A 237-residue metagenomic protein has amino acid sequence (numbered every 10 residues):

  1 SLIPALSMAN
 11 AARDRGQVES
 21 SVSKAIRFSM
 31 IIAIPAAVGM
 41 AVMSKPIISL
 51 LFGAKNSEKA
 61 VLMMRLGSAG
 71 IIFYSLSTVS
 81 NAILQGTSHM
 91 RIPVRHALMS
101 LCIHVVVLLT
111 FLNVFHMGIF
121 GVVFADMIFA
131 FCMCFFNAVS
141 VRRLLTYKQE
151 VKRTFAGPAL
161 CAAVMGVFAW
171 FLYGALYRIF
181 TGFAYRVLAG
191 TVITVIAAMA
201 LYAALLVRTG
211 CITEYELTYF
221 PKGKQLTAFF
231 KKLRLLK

Functional and structural regions predicted by a protein language model:
S1-I26, N81-I83: Helix-loop junctions and terminal segments of transmembrane helices in multi-pass membrane transport/translocation
S21, I26-V42, I119-L144, A159: Short alpha-helical transmembrane segments in multi-pass integral membrane proteins
K24, A37, P46, I71 (+6 more regions): Residue-level recognition of pore/gate-forming positions within transmembrane alpha-helices of multi-pass
S29, M64-G67, I71, A97-L98 (+2 more regions): Residue-level recognition of transmembrane alpha-helices in multi-pass small-molecule transporters/permeases
M40-I71, T181, Y185: Interfacial segments at transmembrane-helix termini and the short loops linking adjacent helices
A69-M99: Membrane-interface junctions at transmembrane-helix termini in multi-pass inner-membrane proteins
R91, L101-V139, R143, Q149 (+2 more regions): Membrane-interface helix-loop junctions in multi-pass transport and translocation proteins
Y173-K237: Membrane-proximal transmembrane or re-entrant/amphipathic helices at the cytosolic face
